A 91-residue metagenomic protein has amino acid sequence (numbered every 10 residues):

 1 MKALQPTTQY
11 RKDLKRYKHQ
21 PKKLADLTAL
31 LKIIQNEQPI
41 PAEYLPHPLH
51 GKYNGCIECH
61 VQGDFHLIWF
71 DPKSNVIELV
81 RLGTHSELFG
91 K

Functional and structural regions predicted by a protein language model:
M1-T8, H50: Basic nucleic-acid-binding interfaces
A3, K12-L24, V61-H66, F70-K91: Enriched for short, Lys/Arg-rich terminal
K12, A29-K32: Generic recognition of well-ordered alpha-helical segments within structured catalytic/regulatory domains
P21-L24, T28, N36: N-terminal non-globular leader segments, chiefly Sec-dependent signal peptides
L27-A29, L45, G55-I57, G63-F65 (+1 more regions): A generic structural signal for short beta-strands and their flanking turns/coil linkers
I33-H60: A short, surface-exposed loop/turn module that caps and links secondary-structure elements
